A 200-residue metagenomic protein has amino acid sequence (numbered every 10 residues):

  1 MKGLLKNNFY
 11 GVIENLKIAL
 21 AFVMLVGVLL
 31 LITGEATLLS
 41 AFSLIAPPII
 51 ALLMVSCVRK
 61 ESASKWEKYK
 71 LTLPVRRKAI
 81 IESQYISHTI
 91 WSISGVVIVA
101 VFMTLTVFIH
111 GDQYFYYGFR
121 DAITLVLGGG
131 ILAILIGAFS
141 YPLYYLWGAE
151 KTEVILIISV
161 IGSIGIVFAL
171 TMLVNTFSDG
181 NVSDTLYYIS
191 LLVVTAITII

Functional and structural regions predicted by a protein language model:
M1-E67, S83-I200: Hydrophobic alpha-helical transmembrane segments of membrane proteins
L71-R77: Short helix-to-coil transition segments within interhelical loops that connect adjacent transmembrane helices
A79-I81: Alpha-helix N-cap/helix-start motif at helix boundaries, enriched for small hydrophobics
